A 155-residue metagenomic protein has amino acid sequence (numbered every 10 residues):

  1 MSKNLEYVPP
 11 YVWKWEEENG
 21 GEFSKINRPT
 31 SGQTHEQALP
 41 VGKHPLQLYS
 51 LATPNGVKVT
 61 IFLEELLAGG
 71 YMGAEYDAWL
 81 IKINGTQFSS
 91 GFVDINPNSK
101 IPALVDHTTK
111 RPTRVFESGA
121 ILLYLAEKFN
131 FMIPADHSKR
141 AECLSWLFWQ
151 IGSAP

Functional and structural regions predicted by a protein language model:
M1-P155: GST-like domain detector, emphasizing the conserved glutathione-binding G-site in the N-terminal thioredoxin-like
